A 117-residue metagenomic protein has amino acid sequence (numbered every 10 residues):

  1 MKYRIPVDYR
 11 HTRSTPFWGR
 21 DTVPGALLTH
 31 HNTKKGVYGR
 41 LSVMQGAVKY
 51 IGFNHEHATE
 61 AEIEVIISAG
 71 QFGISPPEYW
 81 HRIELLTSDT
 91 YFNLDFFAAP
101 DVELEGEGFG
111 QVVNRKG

Functional and structural regions predicted by a protein language model:
M1-H31: A short, N-terminal "cap"/entry segment at the start of jelly-roll beta-barrel domains of the cupin/DSBH fold
Y38-N54: Short, conserved beta-strand element in jelly-roll/cupin
H55-E78: Short acidic-glycine-tyrosine-enriched beta hairpin
E60-I63, N93, L104-G106: A short, polar/proline- and glycine-enriched secondary-structure boundary/capping micro-motif
P76-V102: Ligand-binding loop in jelly-roll beta-barrel domains
F97, D101-K116: Low-complexity intrinsically disordered segments
